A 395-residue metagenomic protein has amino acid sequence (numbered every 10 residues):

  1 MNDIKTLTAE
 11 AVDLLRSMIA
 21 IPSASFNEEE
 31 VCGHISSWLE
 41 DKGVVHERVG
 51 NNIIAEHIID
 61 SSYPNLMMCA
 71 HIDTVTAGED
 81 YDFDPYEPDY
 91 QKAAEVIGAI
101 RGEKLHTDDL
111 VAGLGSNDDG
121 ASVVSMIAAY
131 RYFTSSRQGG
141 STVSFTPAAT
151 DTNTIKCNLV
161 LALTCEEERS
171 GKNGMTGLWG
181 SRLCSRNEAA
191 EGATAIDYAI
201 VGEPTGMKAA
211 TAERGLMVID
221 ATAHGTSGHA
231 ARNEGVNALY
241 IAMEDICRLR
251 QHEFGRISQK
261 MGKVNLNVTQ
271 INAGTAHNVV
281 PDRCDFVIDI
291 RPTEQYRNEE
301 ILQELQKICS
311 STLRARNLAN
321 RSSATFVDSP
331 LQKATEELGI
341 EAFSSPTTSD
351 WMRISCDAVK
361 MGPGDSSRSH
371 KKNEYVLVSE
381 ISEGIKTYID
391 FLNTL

Functional and structural regions predicted by a protein language model:
M1-S116: Acidic/His- and Gly-rich active-site-bordering loop/insert found across diverse amide/peptide-bond hydrolases
K5-D13, S17, D41-K42, S62 (+7 more regions): Secretory-pathway/membrane protein signature
T6, T76, P204-T205, A209-A210 (+1 more regions): Metal-dependent amide/peptide-bond hydrolase catalytic core, centered on the "pita-bread" metallohydrolase fold
I35, V123-F133, L178, A242-I246 (+2 more regions): Buried hydrophobic packing segments
L66-M68, A162, Y198-I200, V359-M361: Hydrophobic/aromatic beta-strand patches that form the interior of the parallel beta-sheet core in alpha/beta enzyme
V96-D109, A129-V160, L249-Q259, K371: Phosphate-handling active-site elements
D109-S125, H229: Glycine/serine-rich anion-binding loops at beta->alpha junctions that coordinate negatively charged ligand groups
D119-R214, V218: Acidic/histidine-rich catalytic neighborhood of metal-dependent amide-processing enzymes
